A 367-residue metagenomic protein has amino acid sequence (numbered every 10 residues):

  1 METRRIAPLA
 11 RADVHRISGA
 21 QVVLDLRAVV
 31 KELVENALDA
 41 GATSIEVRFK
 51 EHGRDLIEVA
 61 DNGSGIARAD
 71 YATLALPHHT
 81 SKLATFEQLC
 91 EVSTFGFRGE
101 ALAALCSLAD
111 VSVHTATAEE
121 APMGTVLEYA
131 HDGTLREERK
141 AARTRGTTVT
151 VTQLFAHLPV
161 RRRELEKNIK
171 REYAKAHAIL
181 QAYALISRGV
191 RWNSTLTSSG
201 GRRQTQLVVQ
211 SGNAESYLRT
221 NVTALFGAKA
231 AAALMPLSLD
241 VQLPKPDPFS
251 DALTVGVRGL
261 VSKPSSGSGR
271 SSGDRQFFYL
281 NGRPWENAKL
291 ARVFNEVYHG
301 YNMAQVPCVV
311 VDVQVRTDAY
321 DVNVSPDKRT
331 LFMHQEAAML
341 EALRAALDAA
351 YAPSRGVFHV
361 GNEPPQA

Functional and structural regions predicted by a protein language model:
M1, E58, N362-A367: Long, low-complexity, Ser/Thr- and acidic/proline-rich intrinsically disordered regions
M1-E35, D39: Bergerat-fold GHKL ATPase/HATPase_c domain
I17, L33-N36, L105, L154 (+2 more regions): Residue-level signature of catalytic and energy-coupling elements of molecular machines, predominantly ATP/GTP-dependent
V29-E91, A104: Conserved beta-strand-loop-beta-strand hairpin that lines the nucleotide-binding pocket of ATP/GTP-utilizing enzymes
R48-K50, A60, S112-H114, N193-T195 (+2 more regions): Solvent-exposed beta-strand sheet faces enriched in polar/charged residues
Q88-F277, N281-W285: Glycine/threonine-rich ATP-lid/beta-loop region of ATP-binding domains
N168-A176, S262-P365: Charged regulatory segments coupled to nucleotide-binding catalytic modules in large multidomain enzymes
